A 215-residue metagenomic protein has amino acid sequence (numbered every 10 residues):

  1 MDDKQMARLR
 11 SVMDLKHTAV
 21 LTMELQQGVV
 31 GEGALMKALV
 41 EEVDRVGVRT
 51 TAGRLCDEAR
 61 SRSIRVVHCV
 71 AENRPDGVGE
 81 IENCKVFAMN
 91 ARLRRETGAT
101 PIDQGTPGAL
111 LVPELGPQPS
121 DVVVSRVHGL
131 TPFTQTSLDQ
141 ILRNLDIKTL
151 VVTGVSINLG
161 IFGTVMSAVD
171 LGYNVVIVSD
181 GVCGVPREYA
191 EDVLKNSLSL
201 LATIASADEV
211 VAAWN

Functional and structural regions predicted by a protein language model:
M1-A19, Q27, R54-R62, N83-N215: Active-site-adjacent betaalpha module
K16-T18, A34-A59, S63-R65: A short alpha/beta connector and helix-capping loop motif
L21-T22, V67-H68, V123: Structural recognition of the beta-strand scaffold that forms the well-ordered cores of secreted hydrolase catalytic
T22-A38: Short, conserved active-site loops that position catalytic residues or coordinate cofactors/metal ions across diverse
Q27, A52, V70-N73: Short glycine-rich, polar/acidic loop-and-turn segments at beta strand-coil junctions
I64-A71, G77, V178: Short beta-strand segments at enzyme active-site cores
A71-A88: A basic- and aromatic-enriched beta-loop-alpha substructure that forms the phosphate/nucleotide- and DNA/RNA-contacting
